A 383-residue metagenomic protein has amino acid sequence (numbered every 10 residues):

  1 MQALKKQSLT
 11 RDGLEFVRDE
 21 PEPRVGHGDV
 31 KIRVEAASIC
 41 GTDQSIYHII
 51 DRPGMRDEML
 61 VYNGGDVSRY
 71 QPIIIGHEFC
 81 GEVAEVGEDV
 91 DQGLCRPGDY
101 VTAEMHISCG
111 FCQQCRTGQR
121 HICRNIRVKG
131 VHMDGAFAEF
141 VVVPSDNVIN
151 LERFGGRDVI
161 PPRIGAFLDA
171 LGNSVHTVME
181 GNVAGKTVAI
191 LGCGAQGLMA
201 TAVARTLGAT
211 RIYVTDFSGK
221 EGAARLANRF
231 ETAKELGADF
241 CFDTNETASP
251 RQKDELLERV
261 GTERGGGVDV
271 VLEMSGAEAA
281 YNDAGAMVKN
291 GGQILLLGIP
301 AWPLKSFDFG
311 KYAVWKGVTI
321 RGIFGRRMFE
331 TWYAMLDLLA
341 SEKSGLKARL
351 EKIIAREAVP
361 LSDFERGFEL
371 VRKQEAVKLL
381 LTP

Functional and structural regions predicted by a protein language model:
P23-A37, R52-Q113, F154-G155: Glycine-rich beta-strand-centered segment in the early N-terminal region that forms part of a ligand/cofactor-binding
G65-H77, C109-L191: NAD(P)H dinucleotide-binding glycine-rich loop of Rossmann-like/cofactor-binding domains, especially the beta1-alpha1
A170, G192-Q196, I299: Glycine-rich Rossmann-fold phosphate-binding loop(s) that bind the pyrophosphate of adenine dinucleotide cofactors
N173, Q196, A204: Hydrophobic/small residue at the entry helix of a nucleotide-binding pocket
R205-Y281: Adenosine-nucleotide cofactor-binding segment
N282-A286, F329-P383: C-terminal hydrophobic helical "lid"/dimerization subdomain of Rossmann-like NAD(P)H-dependent oxidoreductases
G292-Q293, V318: Glycine-centered, small-residue-biased loops immediately flanking beta-strands in adenine/cofactor-binding cores
I299-G317, M335: Rossmann-fold NAD(P)-binding glycine/threonine-rich loop
